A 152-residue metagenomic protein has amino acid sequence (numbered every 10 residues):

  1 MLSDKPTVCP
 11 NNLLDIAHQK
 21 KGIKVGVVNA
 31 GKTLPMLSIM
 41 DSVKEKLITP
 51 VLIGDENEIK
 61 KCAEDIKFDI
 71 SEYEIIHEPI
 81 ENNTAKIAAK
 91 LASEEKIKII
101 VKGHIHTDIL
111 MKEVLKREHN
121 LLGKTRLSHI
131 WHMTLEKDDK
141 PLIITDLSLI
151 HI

Functional and structural regions predicted by a protein language model:
M1-L14: Positively charged, low-complexity intrinsically disordered leader regions
T33-L47: Histidine-anchored nucleotide/phosphate-binding helix
L47-E56: Short internal beta-strands
V51, E74-I76: General small-molecule cofactor/ligand-binding pocket signal
D65-S71, N120: Short helix-capping segments at alpha-helix termini
I76-L142: N-terminal glycine-rich phosphate/adenylate-binding segment common to multiple enzyme folds
I150-I152: Conserved small/polar residues in nucleotide/adenosyl-binding loops
